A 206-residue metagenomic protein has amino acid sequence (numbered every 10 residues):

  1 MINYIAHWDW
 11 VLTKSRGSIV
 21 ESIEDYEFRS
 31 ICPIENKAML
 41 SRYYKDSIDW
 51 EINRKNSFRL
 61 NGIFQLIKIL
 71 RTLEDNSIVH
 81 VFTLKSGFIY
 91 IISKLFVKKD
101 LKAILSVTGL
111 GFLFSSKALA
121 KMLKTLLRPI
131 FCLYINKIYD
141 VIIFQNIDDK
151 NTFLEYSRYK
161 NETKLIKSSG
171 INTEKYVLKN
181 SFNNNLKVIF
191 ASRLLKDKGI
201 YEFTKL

Functional and structural regions predicted by a protein language model:
M1-A6, I78, V97-F114, V141-I143 (+1 more regions): Active-site proximal beta-strand in glycosyltransferases
Y4-N61, D149-T152, L165: N-terminal strand-loop element at the rim of the active site of nucleotide-sugar-dependent glycosyltransferases
A6-D9, S168-S169, F190-L195: Conserved donor-binding loops in enzymes that form glycosidic bonds
W8-V11, R54-S57, F88, A103-M122 (+1 more regions): A short, histidine- and acid-enriched strand-loop-helix "catalytic/donor-clamping" loop that lines the nucleotide-sugar
V11-S18, R193-L206: A conserved mid-protein helix/loop that constitutes part of the nucleotide-sugar donor-binding site
I48-D49, C132-L178, K187-F190: Donor nucleotide-sugar binding/catalytic pocket of nucleotide-sugar-dependent glycosyltransferases
G62, V81-G87, V107-T108: Short His-centered aromatic/hydrophobic patch
I67-L70, M122-I142: Membrane-proximal helix-turn-helix segments that form the acceptor-binding/catalytic region of lipid-linked
